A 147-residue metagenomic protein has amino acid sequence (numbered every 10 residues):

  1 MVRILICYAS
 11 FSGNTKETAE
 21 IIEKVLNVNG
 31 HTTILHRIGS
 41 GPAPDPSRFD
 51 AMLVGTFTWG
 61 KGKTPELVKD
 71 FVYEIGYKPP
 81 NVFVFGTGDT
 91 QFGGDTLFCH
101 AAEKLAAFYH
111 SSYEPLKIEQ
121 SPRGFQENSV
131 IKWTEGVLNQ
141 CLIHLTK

Functional and structural regions predicted by a protein language model:
M1-V2, T96: Extreme N-terminus of proteins, especially the signal/transit-peptide cleavage junction and the first residues
V2-V25: N-terminal beta1-alpha1 ligand-phosphate binding loop
E17, V25-N29, I34, I38 (+1 more regions): FMN-binding flavodoxin-like domain, especially the glycine-rich phosphate-binding loop
